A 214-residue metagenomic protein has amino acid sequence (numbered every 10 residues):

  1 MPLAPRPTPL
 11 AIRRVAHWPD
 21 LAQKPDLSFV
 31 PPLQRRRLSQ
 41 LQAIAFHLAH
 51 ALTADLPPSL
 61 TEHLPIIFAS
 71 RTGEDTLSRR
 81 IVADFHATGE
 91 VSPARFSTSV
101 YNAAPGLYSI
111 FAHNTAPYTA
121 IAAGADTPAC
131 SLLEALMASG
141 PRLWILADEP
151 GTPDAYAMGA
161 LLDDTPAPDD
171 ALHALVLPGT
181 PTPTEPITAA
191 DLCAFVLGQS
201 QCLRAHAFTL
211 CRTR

Functional and structural regions predicted by a protein language model:
M1-A120, A125-C130, M137-R214: Conserved "HGTGT" condensation-loop signature of ketosynthase/thiolase-family condensing enzymes that catalyze
